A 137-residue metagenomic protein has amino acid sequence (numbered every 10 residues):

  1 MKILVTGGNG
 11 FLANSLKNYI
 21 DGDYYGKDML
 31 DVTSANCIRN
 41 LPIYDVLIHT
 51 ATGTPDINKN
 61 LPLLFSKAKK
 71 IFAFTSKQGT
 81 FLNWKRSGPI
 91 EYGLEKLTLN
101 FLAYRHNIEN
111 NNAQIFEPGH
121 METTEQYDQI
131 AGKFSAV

Functional and structural regions predicted by a protein language model:
K2-D21: N-terminal Rossmann NAD(P)H-binding glycine-rich loop of SDR-like oxidoreductase domains
T6, T50, I71-K77, F116-P118: SDR active-site strand-loop-helix element
S15-Y19, F81, L102: Rossmann-fold NAD(P)-dependent oxidoreductase module
D21-N40, T52-D56: Adenosine-cofactor binding site in Rossmann-like domains, unifying the SAM/SAH pocket of S-adenosylmethionine-dependent
Y44-F72: NAD(P)-cofactor binding segment of oxidoreductase domains
L61-E91: Conserved Rossmann-fold NAD(P)-dependent oxidoreductase catalytic core, especially the SDR/UDP-sugar
G79-L82, E91, N111-S135: Flexible, glycine-rich beta-alpha linker
I90-A113: Active-site Tyr-X1-5-Lys
